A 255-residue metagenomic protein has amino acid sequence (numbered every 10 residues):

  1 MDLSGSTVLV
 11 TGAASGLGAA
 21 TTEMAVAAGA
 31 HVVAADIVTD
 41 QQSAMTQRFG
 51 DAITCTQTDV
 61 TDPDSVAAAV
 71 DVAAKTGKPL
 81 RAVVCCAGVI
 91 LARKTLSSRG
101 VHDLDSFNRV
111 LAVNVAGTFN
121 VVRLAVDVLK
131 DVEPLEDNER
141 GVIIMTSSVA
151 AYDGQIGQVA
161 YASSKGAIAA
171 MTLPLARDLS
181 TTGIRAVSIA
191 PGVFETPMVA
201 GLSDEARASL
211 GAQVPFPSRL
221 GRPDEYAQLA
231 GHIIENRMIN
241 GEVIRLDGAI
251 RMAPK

Functional and structural regions predicted by a protein language model:
D2-V33: Canonical Rossmann dinucleotide-binding motif of NAD(H)/NADP(H)-dependent dehydrogenases/reductases, specifically
V89, G100-N120, I144, Y161 (+1 more regions): Catalytic Tyr-X3-Lys loop
V89-N108, D131-D137, G157-A160, A200: Conserved mid-core segment of classical short-chain dehydrogenase/reductases
A112, E205-E225: Catalytic Tyr-x(3-8)-Lys segment
D127, A176-D178: Alpha-helical segment proximal to the catalytic Tyr-Lys
S148: Residue(s) in the substrate-gating loop at a strand-loop-helix junction that position the organic substrate next
S180-R185, I239-E242: Short, small/polar-rich loop/turn modules that mediate ligand/substrate recognition or access, typified
R222-L246, R251: C-terminal substrate-recognition "lid" of short-chain dehydrogenase/reductases
